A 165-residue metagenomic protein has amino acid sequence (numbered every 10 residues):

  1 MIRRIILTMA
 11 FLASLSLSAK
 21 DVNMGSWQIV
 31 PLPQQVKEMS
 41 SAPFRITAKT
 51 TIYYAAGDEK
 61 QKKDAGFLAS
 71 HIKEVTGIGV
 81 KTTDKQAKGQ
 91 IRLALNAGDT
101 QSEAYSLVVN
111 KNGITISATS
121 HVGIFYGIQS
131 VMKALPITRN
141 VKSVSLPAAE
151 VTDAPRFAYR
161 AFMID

Functional and structural regions predicted by a protein language model:
M1-I2, A19: Extreme N-termini of proteins with methionine-enriched Sec-type signal peptides or N-terminal signal-anchor
I2-T8: Sec-dependent signal peptide recognition, specifically the positively charged N-region followed immediately by
M9-S18: Hydrophobic h-region of N-terminal signal peptides that target proteins for export in Gram-negative bacteria
K20-R160: Contiguous, structured surface segment used for ligand recognition
A161-D165: Active-site mouth loops of central-metabolism enzymes
